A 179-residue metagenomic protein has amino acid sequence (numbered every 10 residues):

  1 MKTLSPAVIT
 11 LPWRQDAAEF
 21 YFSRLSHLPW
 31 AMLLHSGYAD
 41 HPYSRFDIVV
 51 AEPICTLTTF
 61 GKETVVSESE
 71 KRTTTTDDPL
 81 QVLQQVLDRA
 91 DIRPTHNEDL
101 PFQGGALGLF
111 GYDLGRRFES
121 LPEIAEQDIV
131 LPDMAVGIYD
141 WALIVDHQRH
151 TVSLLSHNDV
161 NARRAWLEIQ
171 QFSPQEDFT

Functional and structural regions predicted by a protein language model:
M1-A31, S36-T75, Y112-T179: Extended accessory regions or peripheral subdomains of proteins
T59-L107, L114-E119: Donor-binding/catalytic cores of nucleotide-activated saccharide and glycerol-phosphate transferases/polymerases
